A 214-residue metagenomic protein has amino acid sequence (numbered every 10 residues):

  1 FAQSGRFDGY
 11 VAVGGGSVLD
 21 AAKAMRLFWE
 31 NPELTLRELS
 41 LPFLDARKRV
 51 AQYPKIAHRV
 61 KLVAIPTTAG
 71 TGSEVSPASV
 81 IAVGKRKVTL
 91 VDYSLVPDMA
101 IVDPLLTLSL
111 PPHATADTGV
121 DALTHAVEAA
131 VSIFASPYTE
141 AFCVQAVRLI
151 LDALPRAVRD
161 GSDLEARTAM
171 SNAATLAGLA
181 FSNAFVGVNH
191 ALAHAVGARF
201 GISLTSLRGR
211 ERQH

Functional and structural regions predicted by a protein language model:
Q3-L105: Glycine/threonine-rich beta-strand-loop-alpha-helix active-site module that forms ligand/phosphate-binding
D8-A12, S109-L110, G178-S182, V196-I202: A short glycine/serine-rich beta->alpha loop
A21-R26, A126-V127, I150-A153, A174-G178 (+3 more regions): Buried hydrophobic packing segments
W29, E33, A69, A114 (+4 more regions): Short, well-ordered alpha-helical segments in soluble proteins
R37-L39, A169, L207-Q213: Beta-strand segments within the central parallel beta-sheet cores of soluble alpha/beta enzyme folds
V75-A184: Carboxylate- and glycine-rich phosphate/diphosphate-binding segment that chelates Mg2+/Mn2+
A184-H214: C-terminal catalytic subdomain
